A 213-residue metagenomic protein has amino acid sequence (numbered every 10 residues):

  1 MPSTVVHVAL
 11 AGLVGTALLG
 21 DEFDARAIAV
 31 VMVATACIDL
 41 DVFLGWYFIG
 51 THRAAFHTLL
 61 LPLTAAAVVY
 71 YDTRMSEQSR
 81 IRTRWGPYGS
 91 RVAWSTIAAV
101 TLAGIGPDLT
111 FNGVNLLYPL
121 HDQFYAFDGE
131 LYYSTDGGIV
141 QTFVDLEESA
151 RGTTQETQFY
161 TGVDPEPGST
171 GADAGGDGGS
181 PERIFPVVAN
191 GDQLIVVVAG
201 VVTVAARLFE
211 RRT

Functional and structural regions predicted by a protein language model:
M1-T213: N-terminal membrane-targeting hydrophobic helices
